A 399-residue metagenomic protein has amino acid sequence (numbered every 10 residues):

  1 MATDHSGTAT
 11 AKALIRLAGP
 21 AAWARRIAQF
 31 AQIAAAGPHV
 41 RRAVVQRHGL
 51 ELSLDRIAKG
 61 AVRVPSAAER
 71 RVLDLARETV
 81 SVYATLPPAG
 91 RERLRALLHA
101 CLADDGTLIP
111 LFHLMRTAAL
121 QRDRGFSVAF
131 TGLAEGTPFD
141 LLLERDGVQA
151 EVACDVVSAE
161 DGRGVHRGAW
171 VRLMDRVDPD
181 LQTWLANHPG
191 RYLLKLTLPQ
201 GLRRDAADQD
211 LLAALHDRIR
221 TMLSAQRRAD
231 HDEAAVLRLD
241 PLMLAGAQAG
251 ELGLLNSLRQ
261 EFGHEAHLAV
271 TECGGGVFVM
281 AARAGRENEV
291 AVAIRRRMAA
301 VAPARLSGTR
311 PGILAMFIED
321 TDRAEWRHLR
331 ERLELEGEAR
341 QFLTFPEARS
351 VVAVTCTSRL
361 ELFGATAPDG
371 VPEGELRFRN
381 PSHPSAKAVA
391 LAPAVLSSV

Functional and structural regions predicted by a protein language model:
M1-R124, G132, V156-V399: Charged, structured surface patches that assemble and position nucleic-acid processing machinery
L120-S127, R145-V148: Secondary-structure boundary elements
A129-G136: A short glycine-rich beta-strand->turn/loop micro-motif centered on a GG-aromatic cluster
G136-A153: Short acidic loop-to-beta-strand element that houses the catalytic metal-binding Asp/Glu of nuclease active sites
